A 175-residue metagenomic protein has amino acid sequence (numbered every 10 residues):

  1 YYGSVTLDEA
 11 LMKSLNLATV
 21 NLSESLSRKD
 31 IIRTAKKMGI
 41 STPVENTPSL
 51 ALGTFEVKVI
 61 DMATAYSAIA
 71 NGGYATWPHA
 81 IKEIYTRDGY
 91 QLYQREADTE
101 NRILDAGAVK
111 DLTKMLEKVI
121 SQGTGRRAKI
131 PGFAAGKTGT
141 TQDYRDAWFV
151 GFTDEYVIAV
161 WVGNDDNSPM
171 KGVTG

Functional and structural regions predicted by a protein language model:
Y1-N71, E117-K118: Active-site-adjacent helix/loop patches that line small-molecule binding or acyl-intermediate pockets
E9, K58-V59, A63, A68-G175: A penicillin-recognizing enzyme superfamily signal
